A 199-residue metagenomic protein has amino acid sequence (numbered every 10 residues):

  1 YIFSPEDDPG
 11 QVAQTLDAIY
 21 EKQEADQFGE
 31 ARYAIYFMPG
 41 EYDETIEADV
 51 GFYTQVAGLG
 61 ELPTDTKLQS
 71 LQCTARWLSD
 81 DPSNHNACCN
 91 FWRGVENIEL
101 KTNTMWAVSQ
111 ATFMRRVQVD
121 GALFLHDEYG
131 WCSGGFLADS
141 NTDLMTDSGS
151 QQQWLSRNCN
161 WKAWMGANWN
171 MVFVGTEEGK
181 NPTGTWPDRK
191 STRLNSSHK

Functional and structural regions predicted by a protein language model:
P5-Q55, E61-T64: N-terminal extracellular ligand-recognition/capping segment immediately after the signal peptide
A34, Y42-Q55, L59-P182: Right-handed parallel beta-helix
T183-T185, R189: A conserved mid-domain beta-alpha-beta active-site/ligand-binding segment of alpha/beta enzyme cores
T192-S197: Conserved small/polar residues in nucleotide/adenosyl-binding loops
